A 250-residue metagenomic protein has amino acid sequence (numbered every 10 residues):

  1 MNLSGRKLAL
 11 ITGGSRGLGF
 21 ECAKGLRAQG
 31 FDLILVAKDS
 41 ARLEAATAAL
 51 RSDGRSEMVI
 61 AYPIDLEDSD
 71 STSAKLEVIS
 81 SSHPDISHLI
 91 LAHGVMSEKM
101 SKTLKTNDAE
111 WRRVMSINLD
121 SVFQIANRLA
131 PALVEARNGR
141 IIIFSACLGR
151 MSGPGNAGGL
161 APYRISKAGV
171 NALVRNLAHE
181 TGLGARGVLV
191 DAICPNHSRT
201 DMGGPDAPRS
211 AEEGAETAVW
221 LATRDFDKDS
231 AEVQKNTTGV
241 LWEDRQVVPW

Functional and structural regions predicted by a protein language model:
I11-T12, L91-A92, G139-A146, L189-C194: Structural signature of the Rossmann-like NAD(P)-dependent dehydrogenase/reductase core
S15-R16: Conserved glycine-rich cofactor-binding loop
Q29-A46: Conserved glycine-rich Rossmann-like NAD(P)H-binding loop of the short-chain dehydrogenase/reductase
D53-D70: Rossmann-fold cofactor-recognition segment
I90, I125-L129, L133, L173-V174 (+1 more regions): Hydrophobic positions on the long internal alpha-helix of Rossmann-like NAD(P)-dependent oxidoreductase domains
V95-M115, V134, N138-G184: Catalytic loop of short-chain dehydrogenase/reductase
V188, A192-I193, G204-W250: C-terminal helical subdomain
